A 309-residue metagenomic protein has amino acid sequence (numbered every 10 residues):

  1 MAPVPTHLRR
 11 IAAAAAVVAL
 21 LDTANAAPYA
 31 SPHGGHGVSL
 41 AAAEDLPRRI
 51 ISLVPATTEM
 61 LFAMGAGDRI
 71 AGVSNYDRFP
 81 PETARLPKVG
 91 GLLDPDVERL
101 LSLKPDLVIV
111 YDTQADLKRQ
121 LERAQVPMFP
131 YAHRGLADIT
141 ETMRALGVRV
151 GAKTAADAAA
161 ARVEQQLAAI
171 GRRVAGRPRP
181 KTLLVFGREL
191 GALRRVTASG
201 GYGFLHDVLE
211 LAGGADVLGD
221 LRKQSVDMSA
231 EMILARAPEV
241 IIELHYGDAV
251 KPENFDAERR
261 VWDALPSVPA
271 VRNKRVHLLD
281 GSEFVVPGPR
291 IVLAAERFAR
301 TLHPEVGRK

Functional and structural regions predicted by a protein language model:
A2-A13: Bacterial N-terminal signal peptides that target proteins for export
A12-T23: Bacterial N-terminal signal peptides
A24-A30, A41-A43: Boundary at the C-terminal end of the N-terminal hydrophobic targeting segment
G35-G37, V89-E98, L221-A230: Short helix-initiation/N-cap motifs at beta->coil->alpha
E44-R49, D116-L193, L218-D220, V271-K309: Extracytoplasmic substrate-binding proteins
R48-L103, L107-L117, V217, L265: A short, structured surface patch at a secondary-structure boundary
V97-K104, A124, M228-A237: Short helices/loops that flank or line small-molecule/ion binding pockets
S199-S225, E243-H245: His/Asp/Glu-enriched short active-site or ligand-binding loop at hydrolase and phosphoryl-transfer sites
